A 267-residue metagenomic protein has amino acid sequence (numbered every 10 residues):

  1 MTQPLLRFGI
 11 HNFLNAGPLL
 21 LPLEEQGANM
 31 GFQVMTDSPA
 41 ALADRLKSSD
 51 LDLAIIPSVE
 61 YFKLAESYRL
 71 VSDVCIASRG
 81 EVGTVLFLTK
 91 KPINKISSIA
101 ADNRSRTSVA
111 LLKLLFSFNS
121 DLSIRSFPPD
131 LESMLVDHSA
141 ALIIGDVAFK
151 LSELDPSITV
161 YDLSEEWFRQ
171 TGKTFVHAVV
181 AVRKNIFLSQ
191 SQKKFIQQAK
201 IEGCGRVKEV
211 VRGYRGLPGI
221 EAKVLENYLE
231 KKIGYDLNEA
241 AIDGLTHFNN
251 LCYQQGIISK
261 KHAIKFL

Functional and structural regions predicted by a protein language model:
T2-N12, F32-M35, S97-D102: Short, well-ordered beta-strand elements
L14-N15, S38-P39, D50-F62, V74 (+2 more regions): Beta->alpha turn/N-cap motifs
P18-M30, S108-F127, K208-R212: Ligand-binding cleft/hinge of the Venus flytrap
P22, T84-I93, S98, F175-Q190: A bilobed periplasmic-binding-protein/Venus flytrap-type ligand-binding module shared by bacterial periplasmic
Q33-D44, D121-S139: Short helix-initiation/N-cap motifs at beta->coil->alpha
V74-L131, V160-D162, E166-F168: A conserved helix-loop-strand patch within extracytoplasmic ligand-binding domains of the periplasmic binding
P128-Y214: Pocket-lining segment of extracytoplasmic ligand-binding domains
F187-L251, Q255: Secondary-structure end/capping motifs
